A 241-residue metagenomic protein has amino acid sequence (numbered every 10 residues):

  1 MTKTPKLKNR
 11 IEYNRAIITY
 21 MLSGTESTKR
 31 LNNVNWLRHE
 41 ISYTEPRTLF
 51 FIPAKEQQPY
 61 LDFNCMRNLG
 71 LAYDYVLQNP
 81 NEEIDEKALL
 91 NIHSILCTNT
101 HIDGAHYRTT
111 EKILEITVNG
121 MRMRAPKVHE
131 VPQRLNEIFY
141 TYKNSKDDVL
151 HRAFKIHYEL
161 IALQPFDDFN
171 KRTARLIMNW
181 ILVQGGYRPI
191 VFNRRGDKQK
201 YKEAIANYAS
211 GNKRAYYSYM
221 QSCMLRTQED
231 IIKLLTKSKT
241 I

Functional and structural regions predicted by a protein language model:
M1-I241: FIC/Doc superfamily catalytic core
